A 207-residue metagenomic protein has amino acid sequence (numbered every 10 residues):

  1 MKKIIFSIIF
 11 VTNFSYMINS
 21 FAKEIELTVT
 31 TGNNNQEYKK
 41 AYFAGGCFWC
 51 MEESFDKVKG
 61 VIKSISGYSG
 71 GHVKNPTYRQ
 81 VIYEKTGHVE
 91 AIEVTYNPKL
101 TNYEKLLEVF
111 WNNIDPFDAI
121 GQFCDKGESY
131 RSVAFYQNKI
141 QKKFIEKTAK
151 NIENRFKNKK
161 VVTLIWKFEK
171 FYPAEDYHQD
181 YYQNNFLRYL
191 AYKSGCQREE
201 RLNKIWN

Functional and structural regions predicted by a protein language model:
I4-T12: Sec-dependent N-terminal signal peptides
Y16-N207: Flexible coil/turn and secondary-structure edge motifs
